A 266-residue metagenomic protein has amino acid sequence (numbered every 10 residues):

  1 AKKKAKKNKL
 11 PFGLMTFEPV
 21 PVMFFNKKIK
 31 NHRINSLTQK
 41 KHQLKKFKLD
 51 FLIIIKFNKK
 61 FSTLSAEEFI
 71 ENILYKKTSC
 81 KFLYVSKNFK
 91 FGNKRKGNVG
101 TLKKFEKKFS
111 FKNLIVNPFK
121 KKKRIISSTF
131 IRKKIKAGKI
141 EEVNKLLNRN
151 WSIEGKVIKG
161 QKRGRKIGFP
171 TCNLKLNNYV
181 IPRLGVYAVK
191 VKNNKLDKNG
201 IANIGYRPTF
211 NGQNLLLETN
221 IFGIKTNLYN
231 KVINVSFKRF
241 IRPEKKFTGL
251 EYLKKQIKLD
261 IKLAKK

Functional and structural regions predicted by a protein language model:
K2, K6, N148, I257-K262: Solvent-exposed alpha-helix faces
K2-T78: Core alpha/beta nucleotide-donor-binding catalytic domains of modification enzymes
K56, K87, I204-Y206: Short secondary-structure boundary segments
K56, N117-F119, R239: Residues at the C-termini of beta-strands that transition into short coil/loop
T63-P170, N193, T248-Y252: Classical nucleotidyltransferase
I158-K266: Phosphate/ribose-recognition catalytic cores of enzymes acting on nucleotide-derived substrates
